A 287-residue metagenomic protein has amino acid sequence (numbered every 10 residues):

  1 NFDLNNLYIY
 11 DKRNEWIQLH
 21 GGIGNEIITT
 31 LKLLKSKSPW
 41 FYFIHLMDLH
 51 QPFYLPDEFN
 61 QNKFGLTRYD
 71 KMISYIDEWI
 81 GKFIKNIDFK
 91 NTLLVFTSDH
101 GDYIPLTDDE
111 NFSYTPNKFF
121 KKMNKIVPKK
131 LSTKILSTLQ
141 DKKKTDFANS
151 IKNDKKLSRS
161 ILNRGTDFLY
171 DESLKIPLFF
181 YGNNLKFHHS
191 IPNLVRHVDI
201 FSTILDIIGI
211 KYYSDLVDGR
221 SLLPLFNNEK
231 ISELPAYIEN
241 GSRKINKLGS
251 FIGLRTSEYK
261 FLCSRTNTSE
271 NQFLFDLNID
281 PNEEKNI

Functional and structural regions predicted by a protein language model:
N1-I287: Catalytic domains that recognize anionic headgroups
